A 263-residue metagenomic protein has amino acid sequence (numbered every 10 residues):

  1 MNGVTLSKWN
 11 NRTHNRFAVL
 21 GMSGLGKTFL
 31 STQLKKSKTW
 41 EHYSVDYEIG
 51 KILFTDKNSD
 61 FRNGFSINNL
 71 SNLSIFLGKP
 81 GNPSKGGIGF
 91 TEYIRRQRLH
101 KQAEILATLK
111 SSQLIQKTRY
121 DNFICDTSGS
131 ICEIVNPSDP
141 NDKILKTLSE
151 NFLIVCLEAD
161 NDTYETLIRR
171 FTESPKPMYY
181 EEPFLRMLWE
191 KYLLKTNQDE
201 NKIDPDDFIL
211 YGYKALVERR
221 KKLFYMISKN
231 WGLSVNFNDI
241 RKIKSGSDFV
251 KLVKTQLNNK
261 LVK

Functional and structural regions predicted by a protein language model:
V19: Hydrophobic anchor at the beta1->P-loop junction of P-loop NTPases
S23: The conserved Walker
G26: Conserved glycine(s) of the Walker
L30, L34: Hydrophobic positions on the alpha1 helix immediately C-terminal to the Walker A/P-loop
T39-F54: Short beta-strand-centered segment that lines the nucleotide-binding/catalytic pocket of NTP-utilizing
S59-D139: ATP-dependent small-molecule kinase phosphotransfer cores that center on conserved nucleotide phosphate-binding segments
D126, K146-N197: Conserved phosphate-donor/acceptor-positioning beta-strand/loop module used by diverse small-molecule
N197-K263: NTP-dependent small-molecule kinase module
